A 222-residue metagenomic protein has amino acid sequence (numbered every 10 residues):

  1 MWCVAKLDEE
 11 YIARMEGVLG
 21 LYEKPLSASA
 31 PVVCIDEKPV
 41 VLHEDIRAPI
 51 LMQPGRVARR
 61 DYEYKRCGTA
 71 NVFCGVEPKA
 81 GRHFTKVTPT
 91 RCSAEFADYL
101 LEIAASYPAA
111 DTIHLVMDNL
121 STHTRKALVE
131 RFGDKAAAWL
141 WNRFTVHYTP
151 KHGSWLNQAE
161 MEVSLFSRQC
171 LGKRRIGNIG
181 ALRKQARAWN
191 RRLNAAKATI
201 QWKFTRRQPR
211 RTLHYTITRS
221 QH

Functional and structural regions predicted by a protein language model:
M1-M15: Short Lys/Arg-enriched helix C-cap and helix-to-coil transition segments that create basic nucleic-acid-contact patches
A5-K6, I46, A181-H222: C-terminal domain-tail junction helix/linker
M15-L101, L213-H214: Extended, low-complexity cationic-aromatic segments
R59-Y64, A137-Q158, R174-I176: RNase H-like polynucleotidyl transferase catalytic core
H83, K151, A159-N178, R192-N194: Active-site proximal helix-loop segment of RNase H-like, two-metal nucleases, encompassing DDE(D)
A94-H114: Short, basic/hydrophobic alpha-helical segments
D111-T124: Acidic/histidine-rich, metal-coordinating catalytic segments
